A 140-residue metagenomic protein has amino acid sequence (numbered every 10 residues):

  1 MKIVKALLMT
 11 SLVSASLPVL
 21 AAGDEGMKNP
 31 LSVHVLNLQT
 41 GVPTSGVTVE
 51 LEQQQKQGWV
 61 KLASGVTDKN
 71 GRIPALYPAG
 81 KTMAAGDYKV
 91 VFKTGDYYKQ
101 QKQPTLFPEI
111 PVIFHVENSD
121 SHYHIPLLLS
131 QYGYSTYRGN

Functional and structural regions predicted by a protein language model:
K5-L8, A21-G26, A85-N140: Feature of secretome-associated and extracellular-like proteins
T10-T44, Q53, W59, S135-T136 (+1 more regions): Beta-strand-rich domain onsets/edges
S45-V49, Y123: Short beta-strand/loop motifs in extracellular/secreted proteins, especially within beta-sandwich accessory domains
T48-E52, K89-V91: Beta-strand signatures of extracellular beta-sandwich domains
K56-K61, T105-L106: Short beta-strand and strand-turn-strand segments in soluble, beta-rich domains
L62-V66, P78-K81, V112-H115: Beta-strand-rich interaction surfaces with strong enrichment in secreted/lumenal proteins
T67-A79, V90: Glycine-centered loop-to-beta-strand initiation motif
